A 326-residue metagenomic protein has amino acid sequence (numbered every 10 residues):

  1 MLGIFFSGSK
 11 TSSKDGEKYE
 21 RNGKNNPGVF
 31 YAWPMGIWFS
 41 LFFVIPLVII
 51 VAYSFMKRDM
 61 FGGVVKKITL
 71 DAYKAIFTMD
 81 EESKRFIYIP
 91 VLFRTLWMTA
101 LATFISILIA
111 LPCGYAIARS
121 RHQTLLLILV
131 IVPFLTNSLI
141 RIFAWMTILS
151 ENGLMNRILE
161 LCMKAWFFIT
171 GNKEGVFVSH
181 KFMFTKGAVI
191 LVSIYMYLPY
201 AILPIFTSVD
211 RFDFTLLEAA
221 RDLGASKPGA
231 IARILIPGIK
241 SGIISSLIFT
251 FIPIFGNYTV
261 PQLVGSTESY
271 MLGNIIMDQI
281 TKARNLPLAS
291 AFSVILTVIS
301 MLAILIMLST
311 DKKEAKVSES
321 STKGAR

Functional and structural regions predicted by a protein language model:
M1-I50, A116, L125-V130: N-terminal signal-anchor/first transmembrane alpha helix
L2-T11, Y19, F206-L217, R221 (+1 more regions): C-terminal transmembrane helix and the adjacent membrane-cytosol boundary/short C-terminal tail of inner/organellar
G16, E20-G23, L101-I131, I142 (+3 more regions): Transmembrane-helix boundary motif in ABC transporter permease subunits
R21, L70, I142-I194, P228 (+1 more regions): Membrane-interfacial helix termini and adjacent extracytoplasmic/periplasmic loops of multi-pass transporters
W33-V44, Y195, A201-T215, R221 (+1 more regions): Transmembrane alpha-helices
M35, V189, Y270-M307: Hydrophobic alpha-helical transmembrane segments of polytopic membrane proteins
I45-F86, N152, Q262-T267, A325-R326: Short membrane-interfacial helix/loop motifs at transmembrane-helix boundaries
F61-K67, T147, Y258-L286: Glycine-rich helix-loop "coupling/hinge" segments at transmembrane-helix boundaries in multipass transporters
